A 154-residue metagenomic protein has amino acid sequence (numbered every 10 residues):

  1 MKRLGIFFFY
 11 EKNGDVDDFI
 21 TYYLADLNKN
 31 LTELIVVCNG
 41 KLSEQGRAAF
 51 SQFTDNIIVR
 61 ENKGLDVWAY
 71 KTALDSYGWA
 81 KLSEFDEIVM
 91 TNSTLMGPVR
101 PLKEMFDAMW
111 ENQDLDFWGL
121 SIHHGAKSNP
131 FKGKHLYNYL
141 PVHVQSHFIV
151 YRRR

Functional and structural regions predicted by a protein language model:
M1-R154: ER/Golgi luminal nucleotide-sugar-dependent glycosyltransferases, focusing on the catalytic module
